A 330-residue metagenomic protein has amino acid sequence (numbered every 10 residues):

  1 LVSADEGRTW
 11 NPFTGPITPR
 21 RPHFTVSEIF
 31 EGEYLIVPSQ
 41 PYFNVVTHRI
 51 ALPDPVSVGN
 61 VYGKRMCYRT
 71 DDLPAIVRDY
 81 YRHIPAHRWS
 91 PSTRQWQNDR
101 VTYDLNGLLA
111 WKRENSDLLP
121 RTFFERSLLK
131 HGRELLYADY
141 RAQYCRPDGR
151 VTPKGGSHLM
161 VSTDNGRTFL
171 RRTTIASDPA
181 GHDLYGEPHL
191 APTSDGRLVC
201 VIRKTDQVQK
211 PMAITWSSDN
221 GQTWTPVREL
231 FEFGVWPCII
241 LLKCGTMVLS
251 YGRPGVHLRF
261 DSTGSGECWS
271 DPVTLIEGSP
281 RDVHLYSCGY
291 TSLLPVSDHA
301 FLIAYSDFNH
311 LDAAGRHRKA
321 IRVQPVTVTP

Functional and structural regions predicted by a protein language model:
L1-P330: Asp-box/BNR beta-propeller blade signature and adjacent active/binding-site loops in extracellular glycan-interacting
